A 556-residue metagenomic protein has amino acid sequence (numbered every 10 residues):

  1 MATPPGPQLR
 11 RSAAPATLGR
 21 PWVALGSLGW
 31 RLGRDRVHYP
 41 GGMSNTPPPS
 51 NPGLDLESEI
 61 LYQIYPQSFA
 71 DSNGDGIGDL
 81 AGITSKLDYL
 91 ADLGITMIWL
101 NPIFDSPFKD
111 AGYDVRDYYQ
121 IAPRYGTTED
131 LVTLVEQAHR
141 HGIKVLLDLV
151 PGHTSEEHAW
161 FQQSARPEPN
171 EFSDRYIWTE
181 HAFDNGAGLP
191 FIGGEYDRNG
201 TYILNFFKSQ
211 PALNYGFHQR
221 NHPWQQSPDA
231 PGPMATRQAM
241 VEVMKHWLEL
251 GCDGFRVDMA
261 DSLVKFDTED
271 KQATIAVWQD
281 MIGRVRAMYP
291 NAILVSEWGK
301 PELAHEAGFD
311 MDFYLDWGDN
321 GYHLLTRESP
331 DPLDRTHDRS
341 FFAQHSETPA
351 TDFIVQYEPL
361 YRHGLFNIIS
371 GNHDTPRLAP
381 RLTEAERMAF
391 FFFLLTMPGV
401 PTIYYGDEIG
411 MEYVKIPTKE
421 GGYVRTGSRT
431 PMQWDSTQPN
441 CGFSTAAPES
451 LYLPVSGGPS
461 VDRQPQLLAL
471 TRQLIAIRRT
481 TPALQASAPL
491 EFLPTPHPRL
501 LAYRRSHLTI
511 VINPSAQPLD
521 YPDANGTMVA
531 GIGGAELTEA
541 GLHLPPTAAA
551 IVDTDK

Functional and structural regions predicted by a protein language model:
T17, R31, H38-Y39: Short, positively charged and aromatic/hydrophobic N-terminal segments
S44-Q238, E249, A260-A307, M432: Acidic/aromatic-lined carbohydrate-recognition and catalytic surfaces of CAZymes acting on diverse glycans
L56-E57, R286, G308, P332-D334 (+4 more regions): Loop/helix patches that line or flank the sugar-binding groove of alpha-linked glycan CAZymes
K86, D130, L134, T236-W247 (+8 more regions): Alpha-helical packing segments of well-folded alpha/beta enzyme cores
E136, G152-H153, H158-E171, W178 (+7 more regions): Active-site-proximal helices and loops of the catalytic beta/alpha 8
Q517-G533: Beta-strand-rich binding/interaction modules
T538-K556: C-terminal beta-strand-rich structural cap/linker in extracellular carbohydrate-active enzymes
